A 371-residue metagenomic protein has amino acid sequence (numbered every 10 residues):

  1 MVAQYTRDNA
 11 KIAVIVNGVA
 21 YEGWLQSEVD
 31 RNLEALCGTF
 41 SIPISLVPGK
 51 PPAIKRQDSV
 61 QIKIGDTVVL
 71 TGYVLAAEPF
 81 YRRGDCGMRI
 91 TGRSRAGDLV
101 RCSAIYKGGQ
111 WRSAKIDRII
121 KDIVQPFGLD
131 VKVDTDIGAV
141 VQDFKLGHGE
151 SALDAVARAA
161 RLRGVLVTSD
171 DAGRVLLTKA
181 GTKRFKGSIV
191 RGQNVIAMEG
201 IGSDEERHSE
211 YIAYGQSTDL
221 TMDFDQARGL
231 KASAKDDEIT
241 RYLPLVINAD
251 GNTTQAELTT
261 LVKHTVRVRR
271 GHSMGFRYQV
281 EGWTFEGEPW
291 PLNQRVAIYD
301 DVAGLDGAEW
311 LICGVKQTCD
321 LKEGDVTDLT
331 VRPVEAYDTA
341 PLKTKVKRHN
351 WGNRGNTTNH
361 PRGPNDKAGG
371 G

Functional and structural regions predicted by a protein language model:
M1-A104, G164, V190-A197: Assembly/oligomerization scaffold segments
M1-Y5, D85-G87, S94-L99, V133-R207 (+1 more regions): Short beta-strand-centered interaction patches in the first periplasmic/extracellular domains of large envelope
G18, F40-I42, V74, G92 (+5 more regions): Amphipathic, non-transmembrane alpha-helical segments in extracytoplasmic/periplasmic proteins
E22-A53, I196-G371: An acidic/polar, Gly/Ser/Thr-rich interaction patch typically located in mid-to-C-terminal regions of proteins
L75-R83, G181-K183, E309-L321: Short, compositionally biased
V100-Y106, G187-V190, E323-G324, A340-K345: Short, charged, solvent-exposed linker or helix-capping segments at domain edges/interfaces that act as flexible hinges
R101, L176-T178, A213, I298: Short hydrophobic/aromatic-rich beta-strand segments that constitute the beta-sheet cores of beta-sandwich/beta-barrel
